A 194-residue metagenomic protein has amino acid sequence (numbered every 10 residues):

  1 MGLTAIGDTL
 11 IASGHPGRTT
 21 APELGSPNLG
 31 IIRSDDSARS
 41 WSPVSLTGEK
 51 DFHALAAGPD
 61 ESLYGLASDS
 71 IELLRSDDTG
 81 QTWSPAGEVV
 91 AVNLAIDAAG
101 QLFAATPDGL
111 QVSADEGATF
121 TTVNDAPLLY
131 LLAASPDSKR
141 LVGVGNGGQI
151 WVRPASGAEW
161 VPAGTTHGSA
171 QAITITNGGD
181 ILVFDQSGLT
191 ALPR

Functional and structural regions predicted by a protein language model:
M1, T47-F52, E88-N93, D125-L131 (+1 more regions): Short coil/turn segments at the loop-to-beta-strand junctions that recur within blades of beta-propeller repeat folds
M1-T19: Blade-loop segments of beta-propeller domains
A5-D8, A57-D60, I96-A99, S135-S138 (+1 more regions): Residue-level detector of Asp-centered blade-edge/turn motifs that repeat once per structural unit in beta-propeller
A12-G14, G65, A104, G143 (+1 more regions): Residue position within the beta-strands of beta-propeller blades
P16-R18, T47, D69, D108 (+2 more regions): Residue-level signature of beta-propeller blades and closely related beta-rich strand-turn architectures in secreted
T19-N28, L66-D69, A104-A105, N146: Short, solvent-exposed loop/turn segments at conserved positions within beta-propeller repeat blades
P27-S45, L74-P85, Q111-T122, G148-Q149 (+3 more regions): Asp-box/BNR beta-propeller loop motif
S169-R194: Blade-level signature of beta-propeller repeat domains, shared across WD40, Kelch, NHL, RCC1 and BNR/Asp-box propellers
